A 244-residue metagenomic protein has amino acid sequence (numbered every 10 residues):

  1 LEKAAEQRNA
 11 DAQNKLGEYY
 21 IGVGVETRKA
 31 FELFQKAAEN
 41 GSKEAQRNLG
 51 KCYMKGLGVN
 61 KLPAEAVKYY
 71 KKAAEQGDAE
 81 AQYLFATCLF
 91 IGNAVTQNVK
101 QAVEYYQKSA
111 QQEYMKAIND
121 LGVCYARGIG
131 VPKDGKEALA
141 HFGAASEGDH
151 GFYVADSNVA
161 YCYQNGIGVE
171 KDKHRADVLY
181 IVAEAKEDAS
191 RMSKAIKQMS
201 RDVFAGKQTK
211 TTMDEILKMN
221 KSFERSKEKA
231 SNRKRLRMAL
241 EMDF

Functional and structural regions predicted by a protein language model:
A4, K36-A37, K72-A73, K108-S109 (+2 more regions): Canonical positions in the second alpha-helix
E6, I21-R28, E39, L57-L62 (+8 more regions): Short coil/turn and helix-start
R8, G41, G77, E113 (+6 more regions): Alpha-helical junction/boundary sensor with strong preference for TPR arrays
K15-V23, N48-K55, L84-I91, V95 (+4 more regions): Hydrophobic face of amphipathic alpha-helices that form TPR/SEL1-like repeat modules and related alpha-solenoid
K171-S190, S200-E228: TPR/TPR-like (Sel1-like) alpha-helical repeat modules
